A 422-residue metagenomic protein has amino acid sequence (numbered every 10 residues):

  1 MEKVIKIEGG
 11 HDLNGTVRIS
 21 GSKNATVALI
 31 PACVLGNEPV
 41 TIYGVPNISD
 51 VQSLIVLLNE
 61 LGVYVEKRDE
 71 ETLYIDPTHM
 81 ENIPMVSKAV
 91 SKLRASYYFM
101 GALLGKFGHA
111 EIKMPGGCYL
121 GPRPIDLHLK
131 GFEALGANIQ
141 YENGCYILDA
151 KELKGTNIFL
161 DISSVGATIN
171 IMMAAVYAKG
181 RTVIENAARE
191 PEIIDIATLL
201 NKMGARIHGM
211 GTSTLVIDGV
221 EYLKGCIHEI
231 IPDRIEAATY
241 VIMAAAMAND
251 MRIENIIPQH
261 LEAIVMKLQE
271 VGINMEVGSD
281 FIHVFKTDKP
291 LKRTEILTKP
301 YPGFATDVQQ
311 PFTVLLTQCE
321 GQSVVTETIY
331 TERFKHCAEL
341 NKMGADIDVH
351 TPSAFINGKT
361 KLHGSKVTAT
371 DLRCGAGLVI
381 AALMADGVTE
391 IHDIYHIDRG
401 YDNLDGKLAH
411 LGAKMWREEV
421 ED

Functional and structural regions predicted by a protein language model:
M1-D422: Short, structured segments at the rim of ligand-binding sites
